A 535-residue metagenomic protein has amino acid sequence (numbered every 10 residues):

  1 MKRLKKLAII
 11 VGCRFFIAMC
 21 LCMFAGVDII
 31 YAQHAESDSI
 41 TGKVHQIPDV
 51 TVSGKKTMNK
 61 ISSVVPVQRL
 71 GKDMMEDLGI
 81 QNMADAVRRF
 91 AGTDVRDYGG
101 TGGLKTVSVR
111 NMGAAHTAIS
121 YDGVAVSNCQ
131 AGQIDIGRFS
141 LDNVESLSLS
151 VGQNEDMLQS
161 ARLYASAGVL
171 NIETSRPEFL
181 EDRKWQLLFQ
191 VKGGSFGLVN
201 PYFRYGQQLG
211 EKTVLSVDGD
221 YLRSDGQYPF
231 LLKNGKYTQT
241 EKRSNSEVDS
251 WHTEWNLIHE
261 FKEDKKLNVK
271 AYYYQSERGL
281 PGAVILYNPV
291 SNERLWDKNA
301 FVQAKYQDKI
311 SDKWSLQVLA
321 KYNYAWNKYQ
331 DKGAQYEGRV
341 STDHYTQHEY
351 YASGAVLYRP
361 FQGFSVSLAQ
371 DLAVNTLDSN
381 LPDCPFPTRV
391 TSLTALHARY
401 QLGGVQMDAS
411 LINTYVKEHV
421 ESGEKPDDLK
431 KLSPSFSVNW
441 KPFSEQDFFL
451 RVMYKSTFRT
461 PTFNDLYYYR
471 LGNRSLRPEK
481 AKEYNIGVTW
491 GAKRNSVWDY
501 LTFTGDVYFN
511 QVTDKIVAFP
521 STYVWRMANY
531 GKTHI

Functional and structural regions predicted by a protein language model:
H34, S224-L231, Q239-H252, I258-L316 (+3 more regions): Flexible loop and strand-edge segments within Gram-negative outer membrane beta-barrel domains
G42, Q159, P177-W185, E211-K212 (+6 more regions): Short loop/turn motifs that connect adjacent beta-strands in outer-membrane beta-barrel proteins
P48-E76: N-terminal periplasmic "start-of-domain" segments of outer-membrane beta-barrel proteins
A84, R88-A125: Extracytoplasmic beta-strand/coil segments of soluble accessory domains associated with Gram-negative outer-membrane
A125-N154, R470: Short acidic/polar hinge/loop motifs at secondary-structure boundaries that mediate gating or recognition
L141-L188: A beta-strand signature from Gram-negative outer-membrane beta-barrel systems, especially the internal plug domain
K313, Q317-Y329, L450-M453, E479-H534: Membrane-embedded beta-barrel scaffold of Gram-negative outer-membrane proteins
R359-N510: Structural signature of Gram-negative outer-membrane beta-barrels, strongest in the C-terminal barrel of TonB-dependent
